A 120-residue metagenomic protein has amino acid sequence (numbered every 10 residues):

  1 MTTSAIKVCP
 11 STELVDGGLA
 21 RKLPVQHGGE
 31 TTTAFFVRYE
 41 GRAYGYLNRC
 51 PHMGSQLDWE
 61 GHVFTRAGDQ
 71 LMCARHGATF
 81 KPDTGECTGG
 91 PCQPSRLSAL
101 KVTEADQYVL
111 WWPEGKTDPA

Functional and structural regions predicted by a protein language model:
M1-A67, K81-P82, R96-A120: N-terminal pre-ligand scaffold of iron-sulfur
C50, C73-H76: Short cysteine clusters
F64-C73, C87-S95: Short cysteine/histidine-rich metal-coordination sites, predominantly Zn2+-binding motifs
F80-K81, G89: Short beta-strand His + acidic residue motifs that chelate non-heme Fe in jelly-roll/DSBH and cupin folds
